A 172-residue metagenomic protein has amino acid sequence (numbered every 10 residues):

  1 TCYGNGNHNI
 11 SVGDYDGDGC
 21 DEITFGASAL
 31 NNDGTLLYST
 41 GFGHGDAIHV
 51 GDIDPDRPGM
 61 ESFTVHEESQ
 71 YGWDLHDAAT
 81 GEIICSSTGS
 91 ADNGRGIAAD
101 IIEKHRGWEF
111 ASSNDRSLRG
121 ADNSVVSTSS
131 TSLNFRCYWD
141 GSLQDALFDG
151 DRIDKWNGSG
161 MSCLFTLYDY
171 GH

Functional and structural regions predicted by a protein language model:
T1-H172: Beta-propeller-forming repeat regions
